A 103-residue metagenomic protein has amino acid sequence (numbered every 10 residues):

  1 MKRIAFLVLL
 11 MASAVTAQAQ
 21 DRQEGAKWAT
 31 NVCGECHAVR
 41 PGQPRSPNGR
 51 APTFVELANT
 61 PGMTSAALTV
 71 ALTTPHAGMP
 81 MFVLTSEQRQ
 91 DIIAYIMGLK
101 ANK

Functional and structural regions predicted by a protein language model:
I4-S13: Sec-dependent N-terminal signal peptides
A14-W28: Electrostatic cytochrome c docking/interface patches
W28, N102-K103: Short sequence/structural segments immediately N-terminal
V32-R40, I92: The canonical Cys-X-X-Cys-His
G42-Q43, M63: Short, non-ligating residues that shape and space the ligands of small metal-coordination modules and catalytic
G49-L57, T69-K100: Axial heme c-ligation environment in periplasmic c-type cytochrome domains
